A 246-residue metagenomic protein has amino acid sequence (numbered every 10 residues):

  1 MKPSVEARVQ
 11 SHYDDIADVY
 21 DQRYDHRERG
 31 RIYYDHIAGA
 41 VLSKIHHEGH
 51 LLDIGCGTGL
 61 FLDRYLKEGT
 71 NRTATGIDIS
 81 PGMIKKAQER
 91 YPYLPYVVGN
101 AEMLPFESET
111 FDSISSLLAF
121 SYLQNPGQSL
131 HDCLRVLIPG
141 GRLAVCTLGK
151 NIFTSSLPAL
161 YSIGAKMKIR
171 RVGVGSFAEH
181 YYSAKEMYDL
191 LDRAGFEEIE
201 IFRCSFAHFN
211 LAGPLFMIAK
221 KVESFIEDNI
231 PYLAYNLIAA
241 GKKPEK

Functional and structural regions predicted by a protein language model:
M1-H46, L60-R64, M83-K86, A212-G213 (+1 more regions): Conserved class I S-adenosyl-L-methionine
L52-I54, T58-M103: Class I SAM-dependent methyltransferase SAM/SAH-binding core
S115: A conserved beta-strand element that flanks and buttresses the S-adenosyl-L-methionine
L118-Y122: Short catalytic micro-motifs in class I SAM-dependent methyltransferases
G127-P139: A short glycine-rich, Lys/Arg-flanked "PGG" loop and its adjoining helix->strand segment in the class I
A144-M167: Conserved class I S-adenosyl-L-methionine
G164-K166, D189, E200-K246: A C-terminal cap/extension of S-adenosyl-L-methionine-dependent methyltransferases that defines the acceptor-substrate
R170-E186: Acceptor-substrate binding/catalytic loop of class I
